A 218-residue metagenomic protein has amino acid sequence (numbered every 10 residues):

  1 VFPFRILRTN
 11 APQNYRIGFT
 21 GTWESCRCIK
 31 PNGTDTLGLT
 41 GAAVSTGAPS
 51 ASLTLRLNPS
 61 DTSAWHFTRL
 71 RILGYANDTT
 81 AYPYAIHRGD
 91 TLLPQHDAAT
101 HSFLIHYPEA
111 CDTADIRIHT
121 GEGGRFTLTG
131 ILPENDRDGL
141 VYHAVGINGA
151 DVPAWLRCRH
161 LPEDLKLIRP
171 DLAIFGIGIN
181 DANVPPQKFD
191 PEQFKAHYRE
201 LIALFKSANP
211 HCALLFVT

Functional and structural regions predicted by a protein language model:
F2-C26: Active-site-surrounding "flap" and adjacent substrate/cofactor-binding loops of secreted or lumenal enzymes, prototyped
F4-I6, A114-I116, A203: Hydrophobic transmembrane signal anchors and adjacent membrane-proximal interface regions, especially in viral
C26-C28, C111, C212: Cysteine-centric signal of extracytoplasmic or virion-exposed proteins
N32, L37-R71, Y75-L93, D97-T100 (+3 more regions): Alpha-helical cap/lid subdomain in secreted, periplasmic, or secretory-pathway luminal O-acyl-processing enzymes
L53, H101-I105, A114: Short strand-edge motifs at loop-to-beta-strand transitions and within beta-strands of extracellular beta-rich domains
Y107-G121: Noncatalytic modules at the cell exterior or secretory-pathway interfaces, chiefly beta-strand-rich lectin/adhesion
